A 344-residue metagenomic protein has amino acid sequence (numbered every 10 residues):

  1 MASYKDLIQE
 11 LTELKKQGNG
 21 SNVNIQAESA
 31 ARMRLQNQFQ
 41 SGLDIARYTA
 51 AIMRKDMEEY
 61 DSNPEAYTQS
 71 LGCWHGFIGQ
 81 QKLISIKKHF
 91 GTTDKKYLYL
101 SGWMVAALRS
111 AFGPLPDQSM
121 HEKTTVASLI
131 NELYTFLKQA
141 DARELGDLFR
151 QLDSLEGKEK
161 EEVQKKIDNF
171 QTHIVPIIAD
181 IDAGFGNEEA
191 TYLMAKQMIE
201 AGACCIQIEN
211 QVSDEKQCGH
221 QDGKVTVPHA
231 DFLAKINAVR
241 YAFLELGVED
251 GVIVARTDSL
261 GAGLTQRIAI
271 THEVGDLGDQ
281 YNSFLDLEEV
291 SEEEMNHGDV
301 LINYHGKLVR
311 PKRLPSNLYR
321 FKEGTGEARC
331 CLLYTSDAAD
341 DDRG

Functional and structural regions predicted by a protein language model:
S3-L137, G146-K158, E162-H173: N-terminal capping/small domains of soluble enzymes
T68-G72, Y97, P176-I178, C205 (+1 more regions): Structural preference for beta-strand elements that scaffold enzyme active sites
H75-I78, W103-V105, D182-G186, Q211-S213 (+1 more regions): Active-site beta-loop-alpha junctions enriched in small/polar residues
Q80-T93, T191-E200, K235-E245: Short amphipathic alpha-helices and their capping/turn segments at secondary-structure boundaries
A107-I130, E188-E189, L193-K196, Q211-A234 (+1 more regions): Glycine-rich tight-turn/loop motif centered on a GG-T
P116-H229: Active-site beta->alpha loop and helix N-cap motifs at the rims of alpha/beta catalytic domains
A140, F243-V248: Short helix-capping segments at alpha-helix termini
Y334-D342: Conserved small/polar residues in nucleotide/adenosyl-binding loops
